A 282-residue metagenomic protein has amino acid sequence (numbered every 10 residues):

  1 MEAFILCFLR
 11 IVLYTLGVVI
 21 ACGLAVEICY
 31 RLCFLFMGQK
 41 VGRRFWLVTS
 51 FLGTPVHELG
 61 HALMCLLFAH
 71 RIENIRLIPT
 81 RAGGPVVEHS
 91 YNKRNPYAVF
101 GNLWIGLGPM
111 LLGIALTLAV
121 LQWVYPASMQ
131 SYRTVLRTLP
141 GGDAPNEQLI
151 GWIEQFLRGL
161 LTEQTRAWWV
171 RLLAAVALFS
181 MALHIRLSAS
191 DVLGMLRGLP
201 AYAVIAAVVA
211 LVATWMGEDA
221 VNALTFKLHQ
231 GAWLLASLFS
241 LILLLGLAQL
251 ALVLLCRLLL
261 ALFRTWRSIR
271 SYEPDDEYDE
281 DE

Functional and structural regions predicted by a protein language model:
A3-C33, G84-T265: Metalloprotease/metallohydrolase-associated module, dominated by Zn2+-dependent proteases
C29-Y30, F51-L59, L63, L67 (+2 more regions): A hydrophobic membrane-anchoring feature enriched in long, contiguous, low-charge segments that mark signal-anchor
L35-R94: Small-residue-rich helix-interface/hinge motifs
L259-E282: Short, highly charged, low-complexity non-transmembrane loops/tails of multi-pass membrane proteins
